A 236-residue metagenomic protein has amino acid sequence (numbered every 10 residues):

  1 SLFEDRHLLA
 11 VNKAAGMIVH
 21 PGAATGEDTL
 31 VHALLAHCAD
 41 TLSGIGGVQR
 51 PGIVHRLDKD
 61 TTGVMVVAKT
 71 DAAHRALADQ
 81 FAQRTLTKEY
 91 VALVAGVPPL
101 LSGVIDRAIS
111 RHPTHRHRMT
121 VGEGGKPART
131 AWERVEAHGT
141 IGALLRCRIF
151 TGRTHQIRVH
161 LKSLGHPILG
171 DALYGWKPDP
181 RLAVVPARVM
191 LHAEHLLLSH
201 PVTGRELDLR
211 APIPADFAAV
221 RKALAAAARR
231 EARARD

Functional and structural regions predicted by a protein language model:
S1-D236: RNA pseudouridine synthases
